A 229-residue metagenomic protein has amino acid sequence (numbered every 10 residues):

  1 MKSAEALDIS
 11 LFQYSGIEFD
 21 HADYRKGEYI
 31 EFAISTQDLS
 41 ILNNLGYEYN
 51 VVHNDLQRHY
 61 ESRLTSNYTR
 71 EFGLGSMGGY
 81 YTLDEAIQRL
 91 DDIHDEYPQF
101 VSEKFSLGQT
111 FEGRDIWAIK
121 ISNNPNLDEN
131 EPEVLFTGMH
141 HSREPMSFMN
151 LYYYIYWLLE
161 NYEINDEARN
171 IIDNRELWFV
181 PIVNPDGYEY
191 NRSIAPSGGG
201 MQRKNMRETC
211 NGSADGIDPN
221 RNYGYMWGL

Functional and structural regions predicted by a protein language model:
M1-L229: M14 metallocarboxypeptidase catalytic domain recognition
